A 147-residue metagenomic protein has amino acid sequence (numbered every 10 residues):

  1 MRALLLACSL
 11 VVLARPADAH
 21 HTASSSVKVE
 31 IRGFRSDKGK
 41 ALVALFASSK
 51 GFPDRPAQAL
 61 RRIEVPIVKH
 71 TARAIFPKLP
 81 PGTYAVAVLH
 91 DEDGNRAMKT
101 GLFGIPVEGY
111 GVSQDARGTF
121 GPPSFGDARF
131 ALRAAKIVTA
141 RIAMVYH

Functional and structural regions predicted by a protein language model:
R2, R15-A47, A97-H147: Primarily secretory-pathway and cell-envelope proteins
A3-L13: Bacterial N-terminal signal peptides
L45-I63: Short amphipathic beta-strand segments in non-cytosolic proteins
E64-H70, L132-A134: Short proline/glycine- and polar residue-rich coil/turn motifs
F76-K78: Short, flexible loop/turn segments at beta-strand junctions in immunoglobulin-like and fibronectin type III
P80-P81, A134: Surface-exposed loops/turns
G82-V88: A short tyrosine-centered beta-strand micro-motif
L89-D93: Acidic, divalent-cation-chelating loop motifs in proteins
